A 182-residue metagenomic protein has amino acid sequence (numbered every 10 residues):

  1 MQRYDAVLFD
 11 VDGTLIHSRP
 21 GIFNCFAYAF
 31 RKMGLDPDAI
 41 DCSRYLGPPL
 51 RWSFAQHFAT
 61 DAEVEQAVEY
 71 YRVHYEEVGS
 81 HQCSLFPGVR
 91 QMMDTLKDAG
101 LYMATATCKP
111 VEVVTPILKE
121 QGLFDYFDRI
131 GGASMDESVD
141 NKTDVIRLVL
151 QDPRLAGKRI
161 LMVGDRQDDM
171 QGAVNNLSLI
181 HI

Functional and structural regions predicted by a protein language model:
M1-Q2, A99-L101, D152-G157: Glycine-rich phosphate-binding loop signature in dinucleotide/nucleotide-binding domains
Q2-Q91, T95, E112-T115: N-terminal helical cap/lid subdomain that shapes the substrate entry/recognition surface in HAD-like hydrolases
S18, G164-D165: Acidic di-acidic motifs
L35, L101, S178: Short glycine/serine/threonine/alanine-rich loop segments
R90-K97, M170-V174: Surface-exposed amphipathic alpha-helices with a cationic face
A106, V163-G164: Short beta-strand immediately N-terminal to the catalytic nucleophile in serine-hydrolase-like folds
V111-L161, Q167-N175: Substrate-recognition "cap/lid" segment bordering the active-site pocket of phosphatases
I180-I182: Conserved small/polar residues in nucleotide/adenosyl-binding loops
